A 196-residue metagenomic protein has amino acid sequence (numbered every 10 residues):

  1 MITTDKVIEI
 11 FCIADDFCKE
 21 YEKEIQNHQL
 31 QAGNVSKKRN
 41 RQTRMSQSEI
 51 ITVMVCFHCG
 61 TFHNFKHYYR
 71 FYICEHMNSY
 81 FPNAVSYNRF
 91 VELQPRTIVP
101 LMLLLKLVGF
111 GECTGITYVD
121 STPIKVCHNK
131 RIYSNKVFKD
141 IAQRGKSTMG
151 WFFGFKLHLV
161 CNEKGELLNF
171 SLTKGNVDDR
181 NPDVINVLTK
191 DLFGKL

Functional and structural regions predicted by a protein language model:
M1-L196: Short alpha-helical elements
